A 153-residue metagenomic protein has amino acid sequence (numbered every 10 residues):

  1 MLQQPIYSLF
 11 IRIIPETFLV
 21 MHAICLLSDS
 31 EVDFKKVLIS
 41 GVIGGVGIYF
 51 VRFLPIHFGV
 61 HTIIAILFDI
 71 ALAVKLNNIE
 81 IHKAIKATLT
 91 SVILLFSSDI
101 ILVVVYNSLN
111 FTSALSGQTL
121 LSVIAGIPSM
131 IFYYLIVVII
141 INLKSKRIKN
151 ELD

Functional and structural regions predicted by a protein language model:
M1-L9, I13, I140: Basic/polar, acidic-poor N-terminal "presequence/leader" segments that form or can form short amphipathic helices
L2-I6, V51-G59: Membrane-interface helix caps and helix-loop-helix hairpins in membrane proteins
F10-A23, L38-F50, I63, L67-A71 (+4 more regions): Hydrophobic, lipid-facing residues on alpha-helical transmembrane segments of integral membrane proteins
L19-D29, A71-E80: C-terminal ends of transmembrane helices
V32-L38: Membrane-interfacial loop-to-transmembrane alpha-helix junctions, especially the N-terminal start
I81, M130-S145: Membrane-water interface at the C-terminal end of transmembrane alpha helices
N107-Q118: Membrane-interface helix termini and inter-helical loops of multi-pass transporters
R147-D153: Short, highly charged, low-complexity non-transmembrane loops/tails of multi-pass membrane proteins
